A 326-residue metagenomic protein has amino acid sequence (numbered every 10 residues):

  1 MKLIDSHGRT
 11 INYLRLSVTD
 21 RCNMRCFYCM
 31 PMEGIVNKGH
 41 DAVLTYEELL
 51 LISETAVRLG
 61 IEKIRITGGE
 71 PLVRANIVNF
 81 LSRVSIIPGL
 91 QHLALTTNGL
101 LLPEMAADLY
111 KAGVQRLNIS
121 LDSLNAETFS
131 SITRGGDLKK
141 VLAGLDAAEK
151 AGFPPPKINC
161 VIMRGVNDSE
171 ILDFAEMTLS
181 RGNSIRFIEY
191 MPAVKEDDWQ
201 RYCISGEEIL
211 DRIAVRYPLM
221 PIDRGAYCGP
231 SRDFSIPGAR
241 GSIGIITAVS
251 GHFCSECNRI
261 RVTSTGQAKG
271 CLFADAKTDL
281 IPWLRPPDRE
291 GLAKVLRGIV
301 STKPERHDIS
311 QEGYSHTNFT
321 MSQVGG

Functional and structural regions predicted by a protein language model:
M1-Y13, L179-S180, Y190-G326: Auxiliary Fe-S-binding modules of radical SAM enzymes
H7-Y46, L272: Canonical Radical SAM [4Fe-4S] cluster-binding loop centered on the CxxxCxxC motif and its immediate flanking residues
V18, I185, G266: Residue-level signature of catalytic and energy-coupling elements of molecular machines, predominantly ATP/GTP-dependent
M24, A126-E127, H252, T278: Glycine-centered loop/turn positions within well-structured domains that cap or flank conserved ligand/cofactor-binding
R25, C29, R74, E127 (+3 more regions): Residues that scaffold the ATP/ADP-binding catalytic core of kinase and kinase-like folds
G34-G39, N125-I132, V194-W199, D279-I281: A short acidic, helix-capping loop that chelates divalent metal ions and anchors anionic groups
V43-I66, E70-R186: Radical SAM/AdoMet-radical enzyme domain recognition
